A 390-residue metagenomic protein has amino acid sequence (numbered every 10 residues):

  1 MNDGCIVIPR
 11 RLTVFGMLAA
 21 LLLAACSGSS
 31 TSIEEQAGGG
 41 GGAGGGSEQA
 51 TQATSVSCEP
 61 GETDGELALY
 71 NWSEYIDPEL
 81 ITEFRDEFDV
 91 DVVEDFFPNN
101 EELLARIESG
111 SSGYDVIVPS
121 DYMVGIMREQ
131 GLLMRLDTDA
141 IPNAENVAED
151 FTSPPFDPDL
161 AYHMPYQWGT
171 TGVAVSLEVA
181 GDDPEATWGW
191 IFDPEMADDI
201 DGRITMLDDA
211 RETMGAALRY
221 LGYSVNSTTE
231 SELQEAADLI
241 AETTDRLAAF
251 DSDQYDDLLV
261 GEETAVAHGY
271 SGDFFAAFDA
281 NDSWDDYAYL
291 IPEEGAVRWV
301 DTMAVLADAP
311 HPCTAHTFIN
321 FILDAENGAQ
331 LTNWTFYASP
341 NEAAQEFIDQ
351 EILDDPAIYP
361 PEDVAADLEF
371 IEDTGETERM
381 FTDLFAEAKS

Functional and structural regions predicted by a protein language model:
M1-A24: Sec-dependent bacterial lipoprotein signal peptides
C26-G28, G41, G46-I126: Early extracytoplasmic/lumenal segment of secretory-pathway proteins
A68-N71, Y75-D77, E102, G113 (+1 more regions): Extracytoplasmic ligand-binding site segments that recognize negatively charged/polar headgroups
M123-I126, V266-D285: A ligand-binding cleft/hinge motif common to bilobed small-molecule-binding domains
N146, L233-E242, A248, S283-A309: Periplasmic-binding protein-like
G172-V179, Y220-G222, W299-T314, F321 (+1 more regions): A bilobed periplasmic-binding-protein/Venus flytrap-type ligand-binding module shared by bacterial periplasmic
D257, E362-S390: Conserved C-terminal helix/tail region of periplasmic/extracytoplasmic solute-binding proteins
L306-A365: Mature extracytoplasmic/periplasmic domains
